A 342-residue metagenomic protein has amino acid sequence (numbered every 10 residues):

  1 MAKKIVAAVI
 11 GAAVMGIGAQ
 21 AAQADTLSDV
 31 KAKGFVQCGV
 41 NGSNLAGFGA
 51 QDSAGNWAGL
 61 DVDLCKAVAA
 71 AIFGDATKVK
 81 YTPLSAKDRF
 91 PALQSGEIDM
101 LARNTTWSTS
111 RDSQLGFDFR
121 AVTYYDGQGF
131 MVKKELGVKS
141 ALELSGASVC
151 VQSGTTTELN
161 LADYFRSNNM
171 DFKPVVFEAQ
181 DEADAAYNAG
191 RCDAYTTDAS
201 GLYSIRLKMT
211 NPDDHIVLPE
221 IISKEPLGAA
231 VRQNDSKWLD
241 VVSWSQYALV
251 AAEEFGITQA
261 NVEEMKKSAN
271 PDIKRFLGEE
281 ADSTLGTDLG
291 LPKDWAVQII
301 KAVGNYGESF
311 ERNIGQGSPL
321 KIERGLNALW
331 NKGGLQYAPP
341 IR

Functional and structural regions predicted by a protein language model:
M1-V9: Bacterial N-terminal signal peptides that target proteins for export
A8-I17: Bacterial N-terminal signal peptides
I17-A24: Sec/Tat signal peptide C-region and signal peptidase I cleavage site
K31-A102, T284, L291, A302-Y306 (+2 more regions): Extracytoplasmic small-molecule ligand-binding "clamshell" domains of the periplasmic binding protein/Venus flytrap
Q37-G47, W57-I72, T106, D126-E178 (+1 more regions): Bilobed "Venus flytrap"/periplasmic-binding protein-like clamshell domains and structurally analogous long
D63-K66, A70-I72, E135-V138, L142 (+6 more regions): Extended ligand-binding regions for polar small-molecule ligands
K66, A70, G74, K78-E143 (+2 more regions): Acidic, polar ligand-binding/catalytic clefts
E279-R342: C-terminal functional modules
